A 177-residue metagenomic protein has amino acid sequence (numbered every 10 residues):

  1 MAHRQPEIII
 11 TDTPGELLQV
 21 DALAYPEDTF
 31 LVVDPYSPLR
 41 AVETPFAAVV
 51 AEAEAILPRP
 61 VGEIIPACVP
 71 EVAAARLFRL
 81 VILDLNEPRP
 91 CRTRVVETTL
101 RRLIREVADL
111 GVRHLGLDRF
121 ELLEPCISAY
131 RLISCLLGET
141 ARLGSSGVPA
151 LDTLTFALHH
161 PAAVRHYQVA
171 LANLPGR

Functional and structural regions predicted by a protein language model:
M1-D109: Glycine-/small-residue-enriched capping loops at alpha/beta junctions
L85-R177: Phosphate/ribose-phosphate-bearing ligand recognition and processing surfaces, centered on ADP-ribose/NAD(+/P+) systems
